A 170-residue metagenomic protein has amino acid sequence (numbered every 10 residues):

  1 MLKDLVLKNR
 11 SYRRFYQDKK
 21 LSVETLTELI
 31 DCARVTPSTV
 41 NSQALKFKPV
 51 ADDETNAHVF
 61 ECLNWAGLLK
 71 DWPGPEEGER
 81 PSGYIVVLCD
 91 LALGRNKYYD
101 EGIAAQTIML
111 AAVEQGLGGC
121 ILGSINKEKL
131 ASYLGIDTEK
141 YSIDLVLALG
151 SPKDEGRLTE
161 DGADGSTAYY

Functional and structural regions predicted by a protein language model:
M1-Y170: Acidic, surface-exposed loops and disordered segments
